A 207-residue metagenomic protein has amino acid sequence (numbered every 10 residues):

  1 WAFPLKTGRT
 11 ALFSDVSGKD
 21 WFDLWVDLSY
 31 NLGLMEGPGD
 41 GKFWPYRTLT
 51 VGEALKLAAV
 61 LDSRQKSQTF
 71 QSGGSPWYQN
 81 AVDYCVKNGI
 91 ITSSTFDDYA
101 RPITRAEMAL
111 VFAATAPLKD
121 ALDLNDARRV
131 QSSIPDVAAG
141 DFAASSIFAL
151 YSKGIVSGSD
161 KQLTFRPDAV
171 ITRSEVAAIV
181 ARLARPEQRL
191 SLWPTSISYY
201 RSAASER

Functional and structural regions predicted by a protein language model:
W1-D23, E36-A106, F112-S146, S157-V170 (+1 more regions): Feature responds to low-complexity, polar/acidic, surface-exposed segments characteristic of secreted/exported proteins
G33, G154: Phosphate/pyrophosphate-binding loop motifs in nucleotide- or prenyl diphosphate-using proteins
I179: Aromatic- and glycine-enriched pocket-lining scaffold segments that form the walls of small-molecule binding clefts
